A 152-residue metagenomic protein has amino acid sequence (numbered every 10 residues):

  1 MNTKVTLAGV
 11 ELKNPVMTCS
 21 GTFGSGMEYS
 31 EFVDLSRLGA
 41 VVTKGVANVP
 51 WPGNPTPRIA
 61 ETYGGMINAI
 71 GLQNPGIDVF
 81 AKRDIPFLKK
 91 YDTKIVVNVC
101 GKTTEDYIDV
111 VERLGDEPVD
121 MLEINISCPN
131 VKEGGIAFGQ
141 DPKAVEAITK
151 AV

Functional and structural regions predicted by a protein language model:
M1-V152: Flavin-dependent oxidoreductase catalytic cores
